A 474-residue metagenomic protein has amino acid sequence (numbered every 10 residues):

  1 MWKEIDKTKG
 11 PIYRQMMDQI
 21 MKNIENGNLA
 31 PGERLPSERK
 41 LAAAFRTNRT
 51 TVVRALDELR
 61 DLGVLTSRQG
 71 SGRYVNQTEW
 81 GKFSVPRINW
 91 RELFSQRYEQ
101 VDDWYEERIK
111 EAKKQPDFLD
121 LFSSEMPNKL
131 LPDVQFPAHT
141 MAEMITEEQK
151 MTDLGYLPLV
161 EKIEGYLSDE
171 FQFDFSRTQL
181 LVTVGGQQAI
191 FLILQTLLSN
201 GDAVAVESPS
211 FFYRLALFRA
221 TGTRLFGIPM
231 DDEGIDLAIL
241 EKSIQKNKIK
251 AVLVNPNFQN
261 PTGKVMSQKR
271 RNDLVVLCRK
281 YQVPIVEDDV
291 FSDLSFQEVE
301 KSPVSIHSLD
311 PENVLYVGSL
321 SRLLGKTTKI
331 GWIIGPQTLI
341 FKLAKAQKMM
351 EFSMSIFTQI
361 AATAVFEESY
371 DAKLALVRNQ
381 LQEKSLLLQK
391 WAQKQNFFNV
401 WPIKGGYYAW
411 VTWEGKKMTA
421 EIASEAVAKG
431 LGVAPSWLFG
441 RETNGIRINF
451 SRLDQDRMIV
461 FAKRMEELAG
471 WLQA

Functional and structural regions predicted by a protein language model:
M1-T140, A344, K348-M354, S424 (+5 more regions): N-terminal basic, amphipathic alpha-helical segments
T66-R68, N399-K404, L438: Short beta-strand
S67-R68, F175, V433-P435: Short beta-strand "wing" residues that participate in macromolecule-binding interfaces
E147-Y281, D293-L294, V299-D310, A462: Conserved core of the PLP fold type I
E300-L320, F341-A344, I446: Conserved active-site segment immediately N-terminal to the catalytic lysine that forms the internal aldimine
L315-N379: Conserved core segment of the aminotransferase class I/II
G335, W410-G415, G432-W471: Conserved PLP-binding active-site segment of the aspartate aminotransferase-like
T363, N379-Q389, N399-T412: Conserved glycine-rich beta-strand-loop-beta hairpin in the small C-terminal domain of fold type I
